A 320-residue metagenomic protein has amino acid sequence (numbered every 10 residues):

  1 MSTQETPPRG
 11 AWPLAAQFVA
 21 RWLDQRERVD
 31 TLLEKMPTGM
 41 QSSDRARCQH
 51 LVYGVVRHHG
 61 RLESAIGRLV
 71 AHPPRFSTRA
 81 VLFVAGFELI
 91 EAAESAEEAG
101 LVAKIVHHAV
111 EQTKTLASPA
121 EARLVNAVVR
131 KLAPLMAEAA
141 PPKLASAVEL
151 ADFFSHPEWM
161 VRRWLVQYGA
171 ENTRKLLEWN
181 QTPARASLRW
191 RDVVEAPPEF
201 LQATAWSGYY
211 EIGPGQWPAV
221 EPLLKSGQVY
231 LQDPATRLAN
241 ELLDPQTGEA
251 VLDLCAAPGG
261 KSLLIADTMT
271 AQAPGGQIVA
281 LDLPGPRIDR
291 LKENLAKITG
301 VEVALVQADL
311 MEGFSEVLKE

Functional and structural regions predicted by a protein language model:
M1-E320: S-adenosylmethionine
